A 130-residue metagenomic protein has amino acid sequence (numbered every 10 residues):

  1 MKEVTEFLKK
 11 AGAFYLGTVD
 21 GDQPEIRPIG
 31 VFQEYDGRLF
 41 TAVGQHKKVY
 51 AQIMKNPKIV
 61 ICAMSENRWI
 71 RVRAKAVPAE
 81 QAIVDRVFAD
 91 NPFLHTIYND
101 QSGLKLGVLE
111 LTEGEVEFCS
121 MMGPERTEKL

Functional and structural regions predicted by a protein language model:
E6-D20, I59-C62: A short, Trp-centered hydrophobic/proline-enriched beta-strand micro-motif
A11, N56, N91: Acidic-histidine catalytic/liganding microenvironments
Y15, L39-F40, V60, R71 (+1 more regions): General beta-strand recognition
Q23-E25, K75: Residue-level signal for well-ordered, solvent-exposed loop/turn and beta-edge residues enriched in charged/polar side
P28-G30: Conserved beta-strand in the GNAT
F32-N67: A short mixed-secondary-structure module that forms the rim of ligand-binding clefts
R71-L130: Charged, gly/pro-rich active-site loop segments
